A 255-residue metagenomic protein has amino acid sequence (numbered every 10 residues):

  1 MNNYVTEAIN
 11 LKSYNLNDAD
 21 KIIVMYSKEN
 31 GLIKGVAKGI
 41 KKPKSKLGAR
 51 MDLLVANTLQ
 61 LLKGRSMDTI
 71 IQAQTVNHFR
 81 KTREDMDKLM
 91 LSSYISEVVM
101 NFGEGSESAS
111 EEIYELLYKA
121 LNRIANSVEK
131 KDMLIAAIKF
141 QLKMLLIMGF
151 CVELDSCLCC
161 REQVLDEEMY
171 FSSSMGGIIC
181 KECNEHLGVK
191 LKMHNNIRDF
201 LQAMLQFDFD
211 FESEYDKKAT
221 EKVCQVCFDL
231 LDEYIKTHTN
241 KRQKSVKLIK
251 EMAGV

Functional and structural regions predicted by a protein language model:
M1-I22, Y26-V255: Non-catalytic alpha-helical scaffolds and adjoining flexible linkers that form interface surfaces for assembly
